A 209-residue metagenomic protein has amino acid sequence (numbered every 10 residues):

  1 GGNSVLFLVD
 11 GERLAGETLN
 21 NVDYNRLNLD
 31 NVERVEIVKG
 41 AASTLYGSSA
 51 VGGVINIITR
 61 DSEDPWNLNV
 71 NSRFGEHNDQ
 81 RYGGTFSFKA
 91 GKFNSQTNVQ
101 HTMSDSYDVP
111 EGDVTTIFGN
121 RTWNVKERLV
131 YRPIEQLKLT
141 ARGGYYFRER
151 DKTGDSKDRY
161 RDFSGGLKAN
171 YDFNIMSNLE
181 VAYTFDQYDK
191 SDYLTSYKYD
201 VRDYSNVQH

Functional and structural regions predicted by a protein language model:
G1-E12, E33: Extracytoplasmic beta-strand/coil segments of soluble accessory domains associated with Gram-negative outer-membrane
E12-K39: Short acidic/polar hinge/loop motifs at secondary-structure boundaries that mediate gating or recognition
L19, N67-N71, P110-T115, R150-K157 (+3 more regions): Extracellular loop and loop/strand-boundary signature of outer-membrane beta-barrel proteins
E33-R34, T59-F74, N94-T97: Transmembrane beta-strand segments of Gram-negative outer membrane beta-barrel proteins
T44, N56, D64-P65, T85-F163: Periplasmic-side early beta-strands and strand-to-turn transitions of outer-membrane beta-barrels
S49-V51, R73, N78-Y82, R121-W123 (+2 more regions): Residues that define the transmembrane beta-barrel architecture of outer-membrane proteins
V70-F74, T97-H101, A141-Y145, V181-F185 (+1 more regions): Transmembrane beta-barrel strands of outer-membrane/channel proteins
R161, D172-H209: Replace "related TpsB outer-membrane translocases also match" with "some related outer-membrane beta-barrels such as
